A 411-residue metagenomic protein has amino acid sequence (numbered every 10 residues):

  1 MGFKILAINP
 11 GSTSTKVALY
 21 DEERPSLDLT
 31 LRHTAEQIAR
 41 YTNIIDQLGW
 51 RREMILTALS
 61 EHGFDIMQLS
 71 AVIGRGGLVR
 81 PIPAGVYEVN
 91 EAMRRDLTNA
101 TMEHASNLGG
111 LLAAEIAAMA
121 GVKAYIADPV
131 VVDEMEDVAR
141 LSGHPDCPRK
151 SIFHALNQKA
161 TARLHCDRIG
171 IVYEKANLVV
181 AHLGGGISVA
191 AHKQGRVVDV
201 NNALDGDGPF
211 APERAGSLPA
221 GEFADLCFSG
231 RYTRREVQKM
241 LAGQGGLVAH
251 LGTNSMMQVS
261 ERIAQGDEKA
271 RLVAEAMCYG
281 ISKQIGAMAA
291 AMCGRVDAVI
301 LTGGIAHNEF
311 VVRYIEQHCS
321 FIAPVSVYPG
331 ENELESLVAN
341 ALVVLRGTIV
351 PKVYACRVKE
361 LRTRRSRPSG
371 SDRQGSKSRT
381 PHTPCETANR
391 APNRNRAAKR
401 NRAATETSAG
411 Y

Functional and structural regions predicted by a protein language model:
I5-D46: Short glycine-rich, Thr/Ser-proximal phosphate-binding strand/loop in the N-terminal lobe of ATP-dependent enzymes
T57-S70, D167-I171, I285-D297: Phosphate/pyrophosphate-binding loops at sites that engage ATP/ADP/AMP, CoA/4′-phosphopantetheine, polyphosphate
L59-A105, K123, V131-G143: Short beta-strand-loop/turn "lid" adjacent to the catalytic site in phosphate-handling enzymes
L108-E115, I126, D133, L141-N177 (+4 more regions): Glycine-rich phosphate-binding loop plus the immediately following alpha-helix
K239-C293: Adenine-nucleotide phosphate-binding core of ATP-dependent small-molecule kinases
V296-I315: Glycine-rich phosphate-binding loops at beta-strand->alpha-helix junctions
E309, R313-A339: Conserved phosphate-binding/catalytic loops in two-lobed NTP-binding clefts
P329-R364: Structural signal for terminal/edge beta-strands and the immediately following C-terminal loop/tail that closes
